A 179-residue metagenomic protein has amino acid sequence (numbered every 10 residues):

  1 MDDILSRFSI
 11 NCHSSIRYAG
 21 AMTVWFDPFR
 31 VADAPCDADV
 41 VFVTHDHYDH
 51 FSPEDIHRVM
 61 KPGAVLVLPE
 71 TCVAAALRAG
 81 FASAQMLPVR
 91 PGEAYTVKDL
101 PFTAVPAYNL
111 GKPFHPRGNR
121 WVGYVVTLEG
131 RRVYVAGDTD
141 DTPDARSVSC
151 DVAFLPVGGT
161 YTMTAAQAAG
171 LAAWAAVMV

Functional and structural regions predicted by a protein language model:
M1-C36, L87-S149, M163: Core dinuclear metal-dependent hydrolase active-site scaffold
S15, P53-M60, G123, A145-R146 (+1 more regions): Short amphipathic alpha-helical segments and helix-helix/interface helices
F29-A75, S149-F154, A176: Active-site metal-binding motif and surrounding structural segment of the metallo-beta-lactamase
H47-Y48, A107, G159-T160: Short glycine-rich anion-binding loops that position phosphate/pyrophosphate groups of nucleotides and phosphorylated
A64, F81, L100: Short phosphate-binding/catalytic loops that engage adenosine nucleotides
V65-V67, T71, D140-V179: Cap/insert and terminal regions of metallo-dependent hydrolase folds
A76-P88: Helix-loop-beta element that forms the nucleotide-linked donor phosphate-binding surface in glycosyltransferases
